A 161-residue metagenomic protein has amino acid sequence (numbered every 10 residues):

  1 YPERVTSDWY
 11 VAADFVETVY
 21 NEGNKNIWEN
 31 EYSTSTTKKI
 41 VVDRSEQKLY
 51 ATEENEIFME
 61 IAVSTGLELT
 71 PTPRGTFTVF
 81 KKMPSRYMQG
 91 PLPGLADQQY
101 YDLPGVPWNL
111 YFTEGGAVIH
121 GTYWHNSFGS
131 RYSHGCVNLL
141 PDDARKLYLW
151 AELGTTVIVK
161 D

Functional and structural regions predicted by a protein language model:
Y1-T37: Boundary regions of SH3-family modules and the immediately adjacent low-complexity/disordered segments in eukaryotic
S33-S35, T70-T76, K81-D161: Exported/periplasmic cell-wall-interacting domains
K38-K39, D43, K48-L49: Gly/Thr-rich phosphate-binding beta-strand-loop-beta motif of the actin/hexokinase/Hsp70
V63-S64, W124: Residue-level structural signal for beta-strand termini and adjacent loop
